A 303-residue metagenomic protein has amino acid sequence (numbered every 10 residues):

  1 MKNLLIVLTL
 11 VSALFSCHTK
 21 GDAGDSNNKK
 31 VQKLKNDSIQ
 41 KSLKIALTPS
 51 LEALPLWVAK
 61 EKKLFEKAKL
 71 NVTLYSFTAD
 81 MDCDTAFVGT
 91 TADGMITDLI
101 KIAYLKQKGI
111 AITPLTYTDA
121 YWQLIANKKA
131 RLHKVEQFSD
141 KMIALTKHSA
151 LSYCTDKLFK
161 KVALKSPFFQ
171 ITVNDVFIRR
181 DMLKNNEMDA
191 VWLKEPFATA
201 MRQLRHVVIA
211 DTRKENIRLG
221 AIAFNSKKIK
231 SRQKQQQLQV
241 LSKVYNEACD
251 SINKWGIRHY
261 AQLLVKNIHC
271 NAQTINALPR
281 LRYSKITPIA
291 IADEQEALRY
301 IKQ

Functional and structural regions predicted by a protein language model:
L4-S12: Sec-dependent N-terminal signal peptides
L14-S16: C-terminal segment of classical bacterial N-terminal signal peptides
H18-K20: Bacterial signal peptide processing site
G24-K165, Q170-I171, D189-E195, I209-D211 (+1 more regions): Short, glycine-/small- and polar/acidic-enriched structural segments that line small-molecule recognition paths
K60, D82, A86, T91 (+10 more regions): Extracytoplasmic/secreted proteins, especially bacterial periplasmic and envelope-associated proteins
L99-K101, F168-L264: Pocket-lining segment of extracytoplasmic ligand-binding domains
R232-Q303: Secondary-structure end/capping motifs
